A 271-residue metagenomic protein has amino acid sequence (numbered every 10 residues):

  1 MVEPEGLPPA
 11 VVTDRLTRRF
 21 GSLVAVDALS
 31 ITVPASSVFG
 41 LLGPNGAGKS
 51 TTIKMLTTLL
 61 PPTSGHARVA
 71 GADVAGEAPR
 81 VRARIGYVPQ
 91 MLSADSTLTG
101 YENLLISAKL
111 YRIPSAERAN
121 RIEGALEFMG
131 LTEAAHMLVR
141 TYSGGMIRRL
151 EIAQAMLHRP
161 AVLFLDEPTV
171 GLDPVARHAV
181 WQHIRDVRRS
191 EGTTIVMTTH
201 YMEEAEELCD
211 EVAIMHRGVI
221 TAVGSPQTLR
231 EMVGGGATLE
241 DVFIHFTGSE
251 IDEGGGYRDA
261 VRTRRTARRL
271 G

Functional and structural regions predicted by a protein language model:
L105, K109, A116-A134: Conserved ABC ATPase "signature" region
R159: Conserved catalytic motifs of ABC-family nucleotide-binding domains
L163-D166: Catalytic Walker B motif of ABC-type/P-loop ATPase nucleotide-binding domains
H178-E191: Helical segment within the ABC ATPase nucleotide-binding domain
V223-G224: ABC ATPase "signature
